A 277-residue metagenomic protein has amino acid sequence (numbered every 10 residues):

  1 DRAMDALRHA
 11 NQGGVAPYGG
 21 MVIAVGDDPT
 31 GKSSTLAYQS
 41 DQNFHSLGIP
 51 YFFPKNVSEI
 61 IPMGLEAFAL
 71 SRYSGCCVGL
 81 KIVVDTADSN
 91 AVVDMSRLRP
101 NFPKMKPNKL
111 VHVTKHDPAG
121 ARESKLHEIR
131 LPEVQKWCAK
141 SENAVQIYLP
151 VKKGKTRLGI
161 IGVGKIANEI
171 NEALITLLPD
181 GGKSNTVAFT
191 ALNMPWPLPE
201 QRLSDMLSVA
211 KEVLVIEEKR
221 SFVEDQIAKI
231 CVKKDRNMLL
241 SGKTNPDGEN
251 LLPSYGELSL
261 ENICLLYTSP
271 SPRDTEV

Functional and structural regions predicted by a protein language model:
D1-R72, V83: Thiamine diphosphate
R2-A6, G31-Y38, M63-E66, R72 (+5 more regions): Short acidic, glycine/serine/threonine-rich loops at helix termini
V15-M21, S46-I49, Y73-C77, G154-L158 (+3 more regions): Short coil/turn connectors at secondary-structure junctions
V22-G26, G79-D85, I161, I216-E217: Short beta-strand segments
S74-V151: Conformationally flexible catalytic loops at phosphate/diphosphate-handling active centers
K81-H116, S204-L266: Terminal amphipathic helices with adjacent charged low-complexity linkers/tails
Q146-G162, A167-K233: Glycine-rich, anion-gripping cofactor-binding loops and their flanking helix/strand elements in enzyme active sites
Y267-D274: Conserved small/polar residues in nucleotide/adenosyl-binding loops
